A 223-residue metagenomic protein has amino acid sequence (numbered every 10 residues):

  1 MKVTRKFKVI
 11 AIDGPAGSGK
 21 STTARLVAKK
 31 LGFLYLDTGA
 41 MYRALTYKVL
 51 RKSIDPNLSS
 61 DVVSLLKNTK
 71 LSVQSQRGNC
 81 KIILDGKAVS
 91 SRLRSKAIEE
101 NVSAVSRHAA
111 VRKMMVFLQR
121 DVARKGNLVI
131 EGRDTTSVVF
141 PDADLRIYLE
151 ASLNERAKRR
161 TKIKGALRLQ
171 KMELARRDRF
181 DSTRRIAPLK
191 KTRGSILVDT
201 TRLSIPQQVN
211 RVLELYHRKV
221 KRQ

Functional and structural regions predicted by a protein language model:
I12: Hydrophobic anchor at the beta1->P-loop junction of P-loop NTPases
G17: Walker A (P-loop) phosphate-binding loop of P-loop NTPases
K20: Conserved lysine of the Walker
T23: Hydrophobic positions on the alpha1 helix immediately C-terminal to the Walker A/P-loop
K30-S95: N-terminal phosphate/diphosphate-binding loop that engages ATP/GTP or pyrophosphate donors across diverse enzyme folds
G39, G86, M115, V129 (+1 more regions): Residue-level signal for inorganic ion chemistry
Q74, R112, Q119-G126, R133-V138 (+2 more regions): Small-molecule kinase domains that catalyze NTP-dependent phosphoryl transfer to phosphate-bearing small molecules
S90-I163: ATP-dependent NMP and nucleoside kinases share a basic, alpha-helical "lid"
